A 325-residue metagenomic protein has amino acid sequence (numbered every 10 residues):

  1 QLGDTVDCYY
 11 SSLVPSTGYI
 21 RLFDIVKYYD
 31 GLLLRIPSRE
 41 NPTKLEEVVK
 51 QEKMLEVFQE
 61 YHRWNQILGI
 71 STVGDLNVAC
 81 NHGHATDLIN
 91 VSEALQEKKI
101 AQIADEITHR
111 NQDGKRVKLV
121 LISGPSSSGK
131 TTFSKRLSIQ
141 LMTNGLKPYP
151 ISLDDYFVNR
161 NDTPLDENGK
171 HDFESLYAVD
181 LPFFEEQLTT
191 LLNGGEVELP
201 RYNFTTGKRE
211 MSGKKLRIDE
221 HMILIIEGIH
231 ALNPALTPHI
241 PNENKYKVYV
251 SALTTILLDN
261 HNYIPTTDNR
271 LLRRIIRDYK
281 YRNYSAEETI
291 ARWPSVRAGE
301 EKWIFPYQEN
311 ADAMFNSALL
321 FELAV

Functional and structural regions predicted by a protein language model:
Q1-K98, I103, T108-D113: Auxiliary tRNA-acceptor-end handling modules of aminoacyl-tRNA synthetases
N111, P238-V325: Conserved NTP phosphate-binding and transfer environment spanning the P-loop NTPase/kinase superfamily
V120-I122: Hydrophobic anchor at the beta1->P-loop junction of P-loop NTPases
P125: P-loop (Walker A) phosphate-binding loop of NTP-binding proteins
G129: Conserved glycine(s) of the Walker
T132-L137, S152: Hydrophobic positions on the alpha1 helix immediately C-terminal to the Walker A/P-loop
I139-Y149: Post-Walker A helix-loop "phosphate-sensing" segment adjacent to the P-loop in P-loop NTPases
Y149-I151, V158-G207, I223: Conserved nucleotide-sensing/catalytic segment adjacent to the nucleotide-binding pocket in NTP-handling enzymes
